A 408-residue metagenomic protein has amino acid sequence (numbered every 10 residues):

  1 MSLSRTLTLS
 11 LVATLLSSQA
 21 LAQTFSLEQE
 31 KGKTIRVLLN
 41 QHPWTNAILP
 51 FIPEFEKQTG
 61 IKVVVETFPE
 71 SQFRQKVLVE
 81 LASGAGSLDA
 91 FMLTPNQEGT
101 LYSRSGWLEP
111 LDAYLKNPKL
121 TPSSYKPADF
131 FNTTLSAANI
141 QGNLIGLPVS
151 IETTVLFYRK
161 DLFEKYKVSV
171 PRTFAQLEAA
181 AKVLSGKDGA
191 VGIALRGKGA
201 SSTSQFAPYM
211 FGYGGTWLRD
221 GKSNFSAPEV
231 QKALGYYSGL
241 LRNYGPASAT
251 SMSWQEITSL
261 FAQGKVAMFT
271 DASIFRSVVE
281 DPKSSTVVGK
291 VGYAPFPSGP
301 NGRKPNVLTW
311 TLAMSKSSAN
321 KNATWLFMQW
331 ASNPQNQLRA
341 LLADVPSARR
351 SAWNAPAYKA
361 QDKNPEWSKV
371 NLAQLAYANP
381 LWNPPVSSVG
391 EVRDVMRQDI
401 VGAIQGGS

Functional and structural regions predicted by a protein language model:
Q23-Q29, N96-T153, Q205, V288-A294 (+2 more regions): Hinge/lid segment of periplasmic solute-binding proteins
E28, G32, D112-D129, G215-L234 (+3 more regions): Short, solvent-exposed loop/beta-turn-alpha elements that line the ligand-binding surface or hinge of extracytoplasmic
K31-H42, I61-E66, D89-A90, I193 (+1 more regions): Short, well-ordered beta-strand elements
W44, N139, W367-S408: C-terminal capping/gating helix-and-loop segments adjacent to ligand/active sites or protein-protein/ligand interfaces
P50-D129, K165-R172, L260, G264-M268 (+1 more regions): Extracytoplasmic "Venus flytrap"/periplasmic binding protein-like
S136-V149, T154, A175-S223, V266: Extracytoplasmic/periplasmic solute-binding protein
F157-K160, V307-A319: A bilobed periplasmic-binding-protein/Venus flytrap-type ligand-binding module shared by bacterial periplasmic
A181-L184, K222-T250, F296: Glycine-centered hinge/linker elements that transmit conformational signals in sensory and ligand-binding systems
